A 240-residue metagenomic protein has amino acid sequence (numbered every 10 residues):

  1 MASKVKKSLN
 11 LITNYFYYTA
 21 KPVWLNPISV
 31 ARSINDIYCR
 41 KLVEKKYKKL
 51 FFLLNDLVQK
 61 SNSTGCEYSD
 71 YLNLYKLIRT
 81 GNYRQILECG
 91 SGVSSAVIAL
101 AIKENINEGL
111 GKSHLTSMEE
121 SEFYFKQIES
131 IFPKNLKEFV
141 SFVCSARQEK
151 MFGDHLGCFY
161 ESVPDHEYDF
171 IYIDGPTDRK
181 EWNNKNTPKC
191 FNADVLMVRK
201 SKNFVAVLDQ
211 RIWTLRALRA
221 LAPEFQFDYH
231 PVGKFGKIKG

Functional and structural regions predicted by a protein language model:
M1-S61: Membrane-proximal basic amphipathic "stem/tether" segments
K49-G81: Class I SAM-dependent methyltransferase Rossmann-like catalytic core, especially the SAM/SAH-binding loop
N82-G92: Conserved class I S-adenosyl-L-methionine
V93-E108: Conserved SAM-binding loop of SAM-dependent methyltransferases across substrates and taxa, primarily the Class I
N107-G109, P164-H166, V195-K202: Short, conserved loop/helix-junction motifs that constitute active-site signature segments in enzyme catalytic cores
G109-E119: Conserved SAM-binding motif I beta-strand of class I
Q127-H166: S-adenosyl-L-methionine
P176-G240: C-terminal substrate-binding/active-site "lid" region of AdoMet-derived donor-dependent transferases
